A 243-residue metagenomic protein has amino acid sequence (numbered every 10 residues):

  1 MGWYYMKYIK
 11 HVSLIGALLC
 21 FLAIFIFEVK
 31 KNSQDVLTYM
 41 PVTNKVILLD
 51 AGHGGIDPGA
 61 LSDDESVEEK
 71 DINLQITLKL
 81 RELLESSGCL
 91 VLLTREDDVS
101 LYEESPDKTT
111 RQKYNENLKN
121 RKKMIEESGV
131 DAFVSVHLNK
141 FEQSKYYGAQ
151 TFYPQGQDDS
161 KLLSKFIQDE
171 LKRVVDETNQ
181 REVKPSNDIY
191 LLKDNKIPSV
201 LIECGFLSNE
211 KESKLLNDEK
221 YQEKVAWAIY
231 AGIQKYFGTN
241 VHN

Functional and structural regions predicted by a protein language model:
M1-N243: Catalytic-site microenvironment of enzymes that process N-acetyl-hexosamine-containing cell-wall polysaccharides
